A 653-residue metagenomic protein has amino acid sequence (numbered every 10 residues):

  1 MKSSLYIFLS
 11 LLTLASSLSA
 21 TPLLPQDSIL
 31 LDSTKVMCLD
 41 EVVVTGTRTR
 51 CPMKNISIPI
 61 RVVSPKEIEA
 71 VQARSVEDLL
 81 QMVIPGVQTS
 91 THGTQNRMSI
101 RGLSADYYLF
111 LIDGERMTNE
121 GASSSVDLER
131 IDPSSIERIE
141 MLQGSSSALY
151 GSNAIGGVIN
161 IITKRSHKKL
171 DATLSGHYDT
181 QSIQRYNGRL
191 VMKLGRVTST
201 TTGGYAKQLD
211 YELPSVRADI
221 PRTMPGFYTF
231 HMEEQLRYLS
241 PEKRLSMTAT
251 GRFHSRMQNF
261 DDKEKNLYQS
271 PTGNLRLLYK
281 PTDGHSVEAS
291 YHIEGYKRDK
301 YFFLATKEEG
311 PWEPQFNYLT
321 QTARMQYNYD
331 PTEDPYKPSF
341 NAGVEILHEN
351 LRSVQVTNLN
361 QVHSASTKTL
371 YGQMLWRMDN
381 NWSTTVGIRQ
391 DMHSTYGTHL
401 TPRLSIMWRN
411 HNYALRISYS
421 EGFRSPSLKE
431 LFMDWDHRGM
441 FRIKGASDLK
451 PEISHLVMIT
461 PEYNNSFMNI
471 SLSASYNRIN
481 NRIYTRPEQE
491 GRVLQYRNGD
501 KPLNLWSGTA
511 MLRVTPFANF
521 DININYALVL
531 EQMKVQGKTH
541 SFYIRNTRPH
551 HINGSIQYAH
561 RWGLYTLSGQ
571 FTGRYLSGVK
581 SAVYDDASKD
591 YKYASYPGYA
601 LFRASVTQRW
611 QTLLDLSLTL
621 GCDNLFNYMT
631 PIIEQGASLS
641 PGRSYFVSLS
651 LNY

Functional and structural regions predicted by a protein language model:
F8, V191, G226, R237-S240 (+2 more regions): Conserved C-terminal beta-signal and adjacent last beta-strands/turns of outer-membrane beta-barrel proteins
L23-E69, A105: Short, acidic, small-residue-rich periplasmic hinge/interaction motif at the N-terminus of Gram-negative outer-membrane
E77-E115, E137: Extracytoplasmic beta-strand/coil segments of soluble accessory domains associated with Gram-negative outer-membrane
R116-Q143: Short acidic/polar hinge/loop motifs at secondary-structure boundaries that mediate gating or recognition
N160, K168-K169, H177, R189-Q269: Periplasmic-side early beta-strands and strand-to-turn transitions of outer-membrane beta-barrels
Q235-S255, L267-G397, P402-R409, M468-Y476 (+1 more regions): Face-selective signature of the C-terminal outer-membrane beta-barrel domain
K265-R276, K280, Q315-Q321, A414 (+3 more regions): Outer-membrane beta-barrel signature, preferentially recognizing the C-terminal barrel domain of Gram-negative
R377-S383, S475-R478, G499-Y584, M629: Gram-negative outer-membrane beta-barrel transporters
